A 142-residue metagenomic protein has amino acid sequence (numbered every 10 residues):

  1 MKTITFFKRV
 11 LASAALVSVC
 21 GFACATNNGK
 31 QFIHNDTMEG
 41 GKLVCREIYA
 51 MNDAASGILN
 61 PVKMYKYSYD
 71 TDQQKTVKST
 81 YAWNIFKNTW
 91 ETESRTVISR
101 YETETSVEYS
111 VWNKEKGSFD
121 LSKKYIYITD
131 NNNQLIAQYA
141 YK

Functional and structural regions predicted by a protein language model:
M1-Q31: Bacterial Sec-dependent N-terminal signal peptides
C24-K142: Buried hydrophobic residues that stabilize the cores of well-folded domains
